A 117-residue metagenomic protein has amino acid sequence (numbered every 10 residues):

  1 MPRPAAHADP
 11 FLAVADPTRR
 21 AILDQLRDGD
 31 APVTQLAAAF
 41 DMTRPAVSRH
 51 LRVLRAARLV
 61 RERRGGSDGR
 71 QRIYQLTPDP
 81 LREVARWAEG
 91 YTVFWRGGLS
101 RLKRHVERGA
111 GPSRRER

Functional and structural regions predicted by a protein language model:
M1-A6, Q25, D30-Q35, A39-R44 (+2 more regions): C-terminal regulatory/oligomerization modules of transcriptional regulators
A13-T18: Short helix-coil-helix linker/hinge
R20-I22: Pre-recognition alpha-helix immediately N-terminal to the DNA-recognition helix within helix-turn-helix or winged-helix
L51-R52: Short, hydrophobic-biased segments on the C-terminal half of alpha helices that form "recognition helices"
R64-I73: Short, Lys/Arg-rich nucleic-acid/phosphate-binding segment
